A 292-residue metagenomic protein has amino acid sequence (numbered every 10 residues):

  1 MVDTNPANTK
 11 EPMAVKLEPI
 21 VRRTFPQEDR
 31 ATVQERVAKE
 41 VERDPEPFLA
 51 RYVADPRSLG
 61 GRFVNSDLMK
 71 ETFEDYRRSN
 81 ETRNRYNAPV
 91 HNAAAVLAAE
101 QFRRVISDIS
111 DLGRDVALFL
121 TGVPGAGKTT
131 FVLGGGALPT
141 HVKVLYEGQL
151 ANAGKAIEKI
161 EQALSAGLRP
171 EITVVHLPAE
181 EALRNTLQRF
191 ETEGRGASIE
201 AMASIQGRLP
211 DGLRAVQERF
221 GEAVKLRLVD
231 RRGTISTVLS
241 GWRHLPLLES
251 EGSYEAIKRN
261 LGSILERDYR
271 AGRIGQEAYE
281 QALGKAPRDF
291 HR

Functional and structural regions predicted by a protein language model:
M1-R292: Glycine-rich phosphate-binding loop of ATP-dependent small-molecule kinases
